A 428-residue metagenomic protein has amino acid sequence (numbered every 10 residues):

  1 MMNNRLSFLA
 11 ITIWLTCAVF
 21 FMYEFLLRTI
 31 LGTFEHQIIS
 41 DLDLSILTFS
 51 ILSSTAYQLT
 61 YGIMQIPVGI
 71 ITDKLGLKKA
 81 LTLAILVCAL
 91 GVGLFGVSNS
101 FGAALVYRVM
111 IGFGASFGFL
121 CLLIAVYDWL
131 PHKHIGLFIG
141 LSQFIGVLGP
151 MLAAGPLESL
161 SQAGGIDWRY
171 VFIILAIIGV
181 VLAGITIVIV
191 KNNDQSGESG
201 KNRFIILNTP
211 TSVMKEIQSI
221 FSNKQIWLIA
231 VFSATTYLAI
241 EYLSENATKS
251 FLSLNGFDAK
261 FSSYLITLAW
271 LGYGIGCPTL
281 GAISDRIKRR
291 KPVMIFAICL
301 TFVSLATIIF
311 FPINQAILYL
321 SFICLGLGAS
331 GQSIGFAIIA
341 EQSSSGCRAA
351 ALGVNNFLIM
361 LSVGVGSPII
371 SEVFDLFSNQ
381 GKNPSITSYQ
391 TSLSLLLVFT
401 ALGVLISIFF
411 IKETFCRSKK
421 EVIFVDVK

Functional and structural regions predicted by a protein language model:
M2-L6, D194-I229, D426-K428: Juxtamembrane intracellular "pre-TM" segments in multi-pass secondary transporters
T12-I46, L243-K249, G366-S371: Extracytoplasmic
L31-G32, F221-L280, V363-S371: Extracytoplasmic gate region of multi-pass secondary transporters
D43, G76, V97-A103, G165 (+2 more regions): Helix-breaking motifs and short loop linkers at transmembrane-helix boundaries and internal kinks in secondary membrane
I63-G102: Conserved MFS/SLC helix-loop-helix module at the cytosolic interface between two early adjacent transmembrane helices
K74-A84, D285-I298: Cytoplasmic membrane-interface "Motif A"-like loop-to-helix N-cap segments of 12-TM Major Facilitator Superfamily
Y107-I145: Cytoplasmic helix-loop-helix junction between adjacent transmembrane helices in 12-TM secondary transporters
L141-D194: Helix-loop-helix hairpin linking two adjacent transmembrane segments in secondary transporters
